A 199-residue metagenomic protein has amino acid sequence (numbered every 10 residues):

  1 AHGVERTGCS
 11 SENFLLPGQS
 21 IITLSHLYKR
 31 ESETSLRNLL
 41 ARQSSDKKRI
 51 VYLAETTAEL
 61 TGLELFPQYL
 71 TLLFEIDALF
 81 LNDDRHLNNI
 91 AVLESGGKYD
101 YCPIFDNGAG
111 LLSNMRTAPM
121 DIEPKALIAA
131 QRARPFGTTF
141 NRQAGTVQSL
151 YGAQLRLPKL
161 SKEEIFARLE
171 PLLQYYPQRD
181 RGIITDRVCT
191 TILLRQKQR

Functional and structural regions predicted by a protein language model:
A1-N38: Conserved ATP-binding subdomain of kinase catalytic cores across diverse folds
T7, T23, T34, T56-T57 (+8 more regions): Residue-identity detector for threonine
S11-E12, D84, I192-L193: Generic low-polarity alpha-helical segments
F14, N38, E55-E59, Y151-A153 (+1 more regions): Charged, low-complexity surface segments at secondary-structure and domain boundaries
I21, E33, D46-I50, K162 (+3 more regions): Alpha-helix initiation and N-capping motif
L27-E59: Hydrophobic alpha-helical segments and helix pairs
R49-R116: Conserved kinase catalytic-core segment
L81, G97-R199: C-terminal catalytic region of ATP-dependent kinase domains
